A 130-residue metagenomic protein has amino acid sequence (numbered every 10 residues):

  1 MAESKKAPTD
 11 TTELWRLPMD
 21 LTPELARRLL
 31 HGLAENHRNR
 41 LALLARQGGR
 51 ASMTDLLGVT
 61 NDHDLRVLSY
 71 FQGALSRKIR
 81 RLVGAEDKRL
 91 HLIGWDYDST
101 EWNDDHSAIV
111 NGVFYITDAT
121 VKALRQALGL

Functional and structural regions predicted by a protein language model:
K6-L30: Short, Lys/Arg-enriched N-terminal segment that forms or immediately precedes the first helix of a structured domain
H31-R38: Short helix-coil-helix linker/hinge
R38-L44: Hydrophobic residues on short alpha-helical segments
R46-S52: Short capping segments at the starts of secondary-structure elements
D55-V59: A short acidic, leucine-rich amphipathic alpha-helix
H63-E86: Short amphipathic alpha-helical interaction segments
H91-L130: Phospho-regulated, low-complexity intrinsically disordered regions of nuclear gene-regulatory and chromatin-associated
